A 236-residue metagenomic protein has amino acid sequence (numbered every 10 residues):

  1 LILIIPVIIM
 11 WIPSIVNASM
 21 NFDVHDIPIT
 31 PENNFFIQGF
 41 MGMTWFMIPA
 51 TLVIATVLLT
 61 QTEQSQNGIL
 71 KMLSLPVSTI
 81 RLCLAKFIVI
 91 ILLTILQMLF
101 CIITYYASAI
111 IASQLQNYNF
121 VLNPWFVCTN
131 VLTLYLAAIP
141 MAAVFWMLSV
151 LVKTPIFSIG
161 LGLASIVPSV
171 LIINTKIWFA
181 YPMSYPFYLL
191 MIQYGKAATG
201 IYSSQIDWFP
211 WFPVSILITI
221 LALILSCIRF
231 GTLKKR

Functional and structural regions predicted by a protein language model:
L3-I54, L84-L151, A197, I201-P213: Secretory targeting signals
P13-F36, I159-R236: Terminal transmembrane helical anchor/hairpin motif
M20-H25, Q61-Q64, G68, T104 (+5 more regions): Membrane-interfacial segments
L59-I91: Helix-loop-helix units of permease transmembrane domains in multi-pass membrane transporters, especially ABC
T60, P140-L148, I218-S226: Transmembrane alpha-helical segments
S78-I80, L84, N123, T154-I159: Membrane-helix interface segments
P140-L171: Functionally important transmembrane alpha-helices
